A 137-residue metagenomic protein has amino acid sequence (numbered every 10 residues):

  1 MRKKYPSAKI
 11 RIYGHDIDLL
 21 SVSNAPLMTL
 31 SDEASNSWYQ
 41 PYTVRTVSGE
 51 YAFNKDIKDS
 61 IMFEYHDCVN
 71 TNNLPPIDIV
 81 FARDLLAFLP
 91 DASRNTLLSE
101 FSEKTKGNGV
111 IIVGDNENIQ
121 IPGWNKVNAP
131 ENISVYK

Functional and structural regions predicted by a protein language model:
M1, T29-D32, T96-S99, A129: Glycine-rich, phosphate-binding/catalytic loops in enzymes
M1-S7: Conserved SAM-binding loop of SAM-dependent methyltransferases across substrates and taxa, primarily the Class I
A8-F81, L85, S93, N118-I119: Extended basic-aromatic, gly/pro-enriched interface segments that bind polyanionic ligands
A8-I10, G109, W124: A structural micro-motif
I79, Q120-K137: Core SAM-dependent methyltransferase catalytic element
F88: A short His-aromatic
N95-G107: A short glycine-rich, Lys/Arg-flanked "PGG" loop and its adjoining helix->strand segment in the class I
G107-N116: Conserved beta-strand signature within the Rossmann-like core of class I S-adenosyl-L-methionine
